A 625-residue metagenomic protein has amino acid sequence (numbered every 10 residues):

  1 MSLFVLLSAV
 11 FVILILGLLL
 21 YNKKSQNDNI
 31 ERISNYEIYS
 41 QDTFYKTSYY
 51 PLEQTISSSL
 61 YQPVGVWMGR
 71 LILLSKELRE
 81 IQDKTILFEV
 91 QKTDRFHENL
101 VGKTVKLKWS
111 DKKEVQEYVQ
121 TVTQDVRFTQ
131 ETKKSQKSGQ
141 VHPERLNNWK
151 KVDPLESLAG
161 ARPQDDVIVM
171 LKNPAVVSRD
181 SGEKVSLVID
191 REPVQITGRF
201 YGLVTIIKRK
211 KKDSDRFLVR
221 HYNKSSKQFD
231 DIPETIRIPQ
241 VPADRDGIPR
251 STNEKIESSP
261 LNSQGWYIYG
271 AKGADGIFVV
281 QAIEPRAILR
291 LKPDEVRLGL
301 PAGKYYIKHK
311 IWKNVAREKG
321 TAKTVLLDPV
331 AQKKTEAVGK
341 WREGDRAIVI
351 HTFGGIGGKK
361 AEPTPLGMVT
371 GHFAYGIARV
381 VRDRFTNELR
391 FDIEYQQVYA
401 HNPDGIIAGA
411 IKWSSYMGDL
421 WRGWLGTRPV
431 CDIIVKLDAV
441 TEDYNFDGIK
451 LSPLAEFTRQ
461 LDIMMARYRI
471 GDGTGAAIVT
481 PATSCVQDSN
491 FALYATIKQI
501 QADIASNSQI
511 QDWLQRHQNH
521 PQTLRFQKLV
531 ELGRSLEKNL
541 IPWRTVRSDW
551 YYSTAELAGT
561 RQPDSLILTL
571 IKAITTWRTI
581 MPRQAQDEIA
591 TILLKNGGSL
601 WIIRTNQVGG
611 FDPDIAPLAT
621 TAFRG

Functional and structural regions predicted by a protein language model:
S2-K23: Terminal signal-anchor or tail-anchor transmembrane helices that tether membrane-associated enzymes to cellular
Y21, Q26-N99: Charged, amphipathic alpha-helical stretches
K23-Q26, R459, I500-A502, S506-G625: Long, compositionally biased intrinsically disordered regions
I72-L73, R79-I86, Q91-K137, V141 (+8 more regions): Glycine-rich catalytic cores of cysteine/serine-nucleophile enzymes that process amide/ester linkages in cell-envelope
S75-R79, D83-A331, G344, T364-G367: Long, charge-dense tracts
I407-D419, L425, T441, F446-D462 (+6 more regions): General structural signal for secondary-structure boundaries
L420-K538: Active-site nucleophile-His-acid catalytic modules used for acyl/amide transfer and hydrolysis across diverse enzymes
